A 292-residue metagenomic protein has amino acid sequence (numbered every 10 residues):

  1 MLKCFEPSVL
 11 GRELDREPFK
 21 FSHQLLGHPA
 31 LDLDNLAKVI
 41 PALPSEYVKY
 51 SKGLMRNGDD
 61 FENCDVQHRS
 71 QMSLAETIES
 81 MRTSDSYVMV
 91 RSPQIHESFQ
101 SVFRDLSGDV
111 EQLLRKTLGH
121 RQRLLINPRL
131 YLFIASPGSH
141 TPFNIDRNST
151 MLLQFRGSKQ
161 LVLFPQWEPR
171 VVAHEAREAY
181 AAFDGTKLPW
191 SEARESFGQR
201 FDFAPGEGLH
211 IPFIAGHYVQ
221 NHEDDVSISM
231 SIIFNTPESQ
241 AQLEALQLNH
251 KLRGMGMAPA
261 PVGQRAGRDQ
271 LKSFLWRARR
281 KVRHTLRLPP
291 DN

Functional and structural regions predicted by a protein language model:
M1-G108, Q247-M255, R277-N292: Transition-metal
H96-L132: A gly/proline- and charged-residue-enriched helix-loop-helix capping module
N127, H140, N144-T150, S196-F197: A short beta-loop-beta micro-motif enriched in histidine and acidic residues
Y131-I145, F164-E168: Conserved short histidine dyad/triad with adjacent acidic residue
Q154-H210, A215: Double-stranded beta-helix
H174, D224-Q240: A short hydrophobic beta-strand segment most commonly corresponding to one strand of the jelly-roll/cupin
R200-D202, T236-N292: Conserved double-stranded beta-helix
A204, A215-M230: Ligand-binding loop in jelly-roll beta-barrel domains
